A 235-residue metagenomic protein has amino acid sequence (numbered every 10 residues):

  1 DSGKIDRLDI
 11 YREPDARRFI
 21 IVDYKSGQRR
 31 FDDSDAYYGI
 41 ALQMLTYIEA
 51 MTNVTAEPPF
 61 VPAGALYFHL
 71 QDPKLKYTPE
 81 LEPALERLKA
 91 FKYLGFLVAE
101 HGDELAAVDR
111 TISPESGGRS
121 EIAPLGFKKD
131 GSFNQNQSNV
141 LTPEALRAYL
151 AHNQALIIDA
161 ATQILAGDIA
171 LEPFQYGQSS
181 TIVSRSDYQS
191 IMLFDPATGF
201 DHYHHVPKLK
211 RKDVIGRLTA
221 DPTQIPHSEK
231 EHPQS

Functional and structural regions predicted by a protein language model:
D1-S235: Structural signature of nuclease core domains in nucleic-acid processing machines
